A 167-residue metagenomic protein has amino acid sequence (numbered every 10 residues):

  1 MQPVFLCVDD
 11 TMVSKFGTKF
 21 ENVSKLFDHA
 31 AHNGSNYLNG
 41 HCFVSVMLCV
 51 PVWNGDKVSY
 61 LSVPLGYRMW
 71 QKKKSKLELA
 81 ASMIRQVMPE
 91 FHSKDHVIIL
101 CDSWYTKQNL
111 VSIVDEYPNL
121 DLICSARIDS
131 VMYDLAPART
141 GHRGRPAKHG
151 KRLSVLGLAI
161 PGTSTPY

Functional and structural regions predicted by a protein language model:
M1-S59, L65-G66, Y167: Active-site-proximal, Lys/Arg-enriched surface segment that forms a nucleic-acid-binding/basic interface patch
L65-Y167: An internal, acidic/charged active-site-proximal segment that coordinates divalent cations and/or engages
